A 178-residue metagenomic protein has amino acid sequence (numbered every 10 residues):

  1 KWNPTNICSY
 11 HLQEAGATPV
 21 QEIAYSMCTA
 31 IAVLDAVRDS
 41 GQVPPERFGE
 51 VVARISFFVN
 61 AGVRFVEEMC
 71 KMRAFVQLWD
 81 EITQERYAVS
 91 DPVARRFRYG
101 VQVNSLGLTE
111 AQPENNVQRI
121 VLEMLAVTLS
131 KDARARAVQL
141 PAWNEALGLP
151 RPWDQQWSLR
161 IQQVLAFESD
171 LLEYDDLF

Functional and structural regions predicted by a protein language model:
K1, V76, Q112-E123, W153-D154 (+4 more regions): Phosphate/diphosphate-binding loops
K1-E68, R86-Q102, T128, R134-P141: Catalytic alpha/beta active-site cores
G16-Y25, G62-A74, V103-V117, G148-S158: Short glycine/threonine-rich loop-to-helix capping motif typified by GTGT followed within a few residues by an Asp-Pro
C70-E85: Hydrophobic/aromatic-rich, well-ordered segments within soluble, folded domains that form packed cores
W79, S130, I161: Conserved, mostly hydrophobic/aromatic
F97-L106, A146, L177: Alpha-helical interface subdomain recognition
A133-F178: Active-site or pore-adjacent capping/gating segments
